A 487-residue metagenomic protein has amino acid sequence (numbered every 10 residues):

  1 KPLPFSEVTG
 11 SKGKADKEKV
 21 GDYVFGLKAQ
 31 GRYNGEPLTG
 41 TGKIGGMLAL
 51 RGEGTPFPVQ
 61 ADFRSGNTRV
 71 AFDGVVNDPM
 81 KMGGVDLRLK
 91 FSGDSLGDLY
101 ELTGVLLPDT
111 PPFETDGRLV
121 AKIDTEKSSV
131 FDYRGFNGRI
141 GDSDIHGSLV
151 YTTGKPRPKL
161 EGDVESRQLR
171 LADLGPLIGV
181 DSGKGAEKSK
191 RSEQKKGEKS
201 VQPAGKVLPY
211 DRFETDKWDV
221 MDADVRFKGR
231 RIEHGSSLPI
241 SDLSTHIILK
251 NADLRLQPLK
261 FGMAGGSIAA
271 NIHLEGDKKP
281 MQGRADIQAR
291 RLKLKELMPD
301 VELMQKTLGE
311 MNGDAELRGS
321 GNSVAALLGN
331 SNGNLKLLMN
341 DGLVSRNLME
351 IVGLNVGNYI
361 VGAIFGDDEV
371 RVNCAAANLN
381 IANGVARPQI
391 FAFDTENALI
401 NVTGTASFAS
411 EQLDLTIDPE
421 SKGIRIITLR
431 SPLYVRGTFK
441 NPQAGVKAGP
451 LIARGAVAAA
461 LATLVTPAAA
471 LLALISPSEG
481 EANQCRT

Functional and structural regions predicted by a protein language model:
K1-V130, G135-D144, K155-K184, K217-G235 (+2 more regions): Small-residue helix/turn framework positions
K12-K14, I178-D216: Intrinsically disordered, low-complexity segments enriched in small/polar residues
E193, K199, A462, L472-A473 (+1 more regions): Intrinsically disordered, low-complexity segments enriched in small/polar and acidic residues
K195-K196, A326, T466: Short, polar/charged, Gly/Pro-enriched helix-capping and turn/loop motifs at alpha-helix termini and inter-helix linkers
L208, C485-T487: Tryptophan-centered motif/residue detector
A453-P477: Short hydrophobic membrane-inserting alpha-helices and related fusion/pore-forming segments
